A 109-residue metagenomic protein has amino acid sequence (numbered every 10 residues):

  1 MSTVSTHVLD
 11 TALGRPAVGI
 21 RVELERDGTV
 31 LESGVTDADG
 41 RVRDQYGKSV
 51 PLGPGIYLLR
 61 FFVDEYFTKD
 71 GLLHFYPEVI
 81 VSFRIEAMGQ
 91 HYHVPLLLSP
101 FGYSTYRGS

Functional and structural regions predicted by a protein language model:
S2-A87, H91-P95: Beta-strand-dominated extracellular/periplasmic modules and repeats in secreted or surface-exposed proteins
G89-S109: Compositionally biased low-complexity segments at domain edges in trafficked proteins and select soluble regulators
